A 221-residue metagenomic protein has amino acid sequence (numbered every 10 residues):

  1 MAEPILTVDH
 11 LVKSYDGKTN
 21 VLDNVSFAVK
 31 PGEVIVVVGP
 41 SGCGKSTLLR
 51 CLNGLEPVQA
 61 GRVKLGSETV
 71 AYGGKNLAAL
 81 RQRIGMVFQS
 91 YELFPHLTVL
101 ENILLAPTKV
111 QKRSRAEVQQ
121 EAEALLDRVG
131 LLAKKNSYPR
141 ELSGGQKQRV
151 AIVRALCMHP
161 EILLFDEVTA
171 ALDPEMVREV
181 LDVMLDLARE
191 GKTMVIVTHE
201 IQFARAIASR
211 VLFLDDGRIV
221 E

Functional and structural regions predicted by a protein language model:
P4-V8, V12-V220: ABC family nucleotide-binding domain
